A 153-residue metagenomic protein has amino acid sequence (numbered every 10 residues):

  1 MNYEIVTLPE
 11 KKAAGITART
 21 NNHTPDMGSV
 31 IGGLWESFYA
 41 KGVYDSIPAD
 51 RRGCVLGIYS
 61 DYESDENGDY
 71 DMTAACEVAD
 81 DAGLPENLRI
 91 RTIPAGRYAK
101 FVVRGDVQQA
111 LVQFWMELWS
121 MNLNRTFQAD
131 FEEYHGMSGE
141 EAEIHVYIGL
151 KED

Functional and structural regions predicted by a protein language model:
M1-D153: A solvent-exposed interaction/effector surface
